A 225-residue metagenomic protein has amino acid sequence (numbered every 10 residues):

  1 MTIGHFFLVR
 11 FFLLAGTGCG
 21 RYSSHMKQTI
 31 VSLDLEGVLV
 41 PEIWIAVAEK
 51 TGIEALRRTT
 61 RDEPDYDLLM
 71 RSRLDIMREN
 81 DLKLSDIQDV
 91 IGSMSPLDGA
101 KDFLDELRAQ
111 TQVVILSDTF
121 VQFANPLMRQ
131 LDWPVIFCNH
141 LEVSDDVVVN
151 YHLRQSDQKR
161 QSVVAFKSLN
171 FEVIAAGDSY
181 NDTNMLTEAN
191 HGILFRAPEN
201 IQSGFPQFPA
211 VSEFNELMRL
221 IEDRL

Functional and structural regions predicted by a protein language model:
F6-L8, F12-L13: Short hydrophobic targeting helices and cationic amphipathic motifs that mediate membrane/organellar targeting
G16, R21-Y22: Short, positively charged and aromatic/hydrophobic N-terminal segments
Q28-H140, S144: Alpha-helical substrate-recognition element adjacent to the catalytic core
V113-D118, F171-S212: Acidic, Mg2+-coordinating phosphoryl-transfer loop and its flanking beta/alpha structural elements, shared across
Q122-V173, G204: Substrate-recognition "cap/lid" segment bordering the active-site pocket of phosphatases
C138-S144, A197-I201, N215-L217: Short, acidic/turn-prone active-site loops that include or flank metal/cofactor- and phosphate-binding residues
